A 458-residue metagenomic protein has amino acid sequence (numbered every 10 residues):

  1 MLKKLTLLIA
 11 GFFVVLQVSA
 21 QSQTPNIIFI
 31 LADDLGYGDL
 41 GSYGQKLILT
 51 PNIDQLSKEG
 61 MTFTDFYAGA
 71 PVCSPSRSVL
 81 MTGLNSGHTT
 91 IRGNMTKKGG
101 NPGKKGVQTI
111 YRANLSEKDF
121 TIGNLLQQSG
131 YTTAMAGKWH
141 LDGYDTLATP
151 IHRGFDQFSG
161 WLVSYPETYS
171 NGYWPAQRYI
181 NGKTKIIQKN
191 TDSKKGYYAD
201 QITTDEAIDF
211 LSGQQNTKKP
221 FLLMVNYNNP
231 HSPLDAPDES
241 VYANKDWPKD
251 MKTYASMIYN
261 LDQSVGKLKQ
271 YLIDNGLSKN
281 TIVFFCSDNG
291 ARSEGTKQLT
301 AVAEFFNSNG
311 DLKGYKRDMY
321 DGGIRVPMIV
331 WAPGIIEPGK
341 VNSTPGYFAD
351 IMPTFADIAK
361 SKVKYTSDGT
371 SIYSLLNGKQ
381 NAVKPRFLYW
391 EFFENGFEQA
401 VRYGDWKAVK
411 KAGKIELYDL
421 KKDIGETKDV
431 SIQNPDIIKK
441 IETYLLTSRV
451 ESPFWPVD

Functional and structural regions predicted by a protein language model:
L2-K3, A20-K411, I415, I424-D458: Formylglycine-dependent sulfatase
T6-Q17: Bacterial N-terminal signal peptides
